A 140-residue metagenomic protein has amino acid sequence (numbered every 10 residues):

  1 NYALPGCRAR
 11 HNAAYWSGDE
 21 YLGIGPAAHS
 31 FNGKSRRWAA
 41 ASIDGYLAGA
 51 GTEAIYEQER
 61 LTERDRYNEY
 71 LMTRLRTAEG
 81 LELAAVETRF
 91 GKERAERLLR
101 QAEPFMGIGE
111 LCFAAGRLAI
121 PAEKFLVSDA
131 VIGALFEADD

Functional and structural regions predicted by a protein language model:
N1-K92, D140: C-terminal scaffold of the Radical SAM
R8-A13, I108-G109, L126: Short secondary-structure transition/capping segments
L83-A84, E96-L98, F113: Extended hydrophobic-aromatic, low-complexity segments
G91-M106: Short amphipathic alpha-helical interaction segments
M106-G116: A short, conserved structural fragment
R117-P121: Minor-groove-contacting beta-hairpin "wing" of winged helix-turn-helix DNA-binding domains
E123-D140: Short, amphipathic alpha-helical interaction segments positioned at domain boundaries
